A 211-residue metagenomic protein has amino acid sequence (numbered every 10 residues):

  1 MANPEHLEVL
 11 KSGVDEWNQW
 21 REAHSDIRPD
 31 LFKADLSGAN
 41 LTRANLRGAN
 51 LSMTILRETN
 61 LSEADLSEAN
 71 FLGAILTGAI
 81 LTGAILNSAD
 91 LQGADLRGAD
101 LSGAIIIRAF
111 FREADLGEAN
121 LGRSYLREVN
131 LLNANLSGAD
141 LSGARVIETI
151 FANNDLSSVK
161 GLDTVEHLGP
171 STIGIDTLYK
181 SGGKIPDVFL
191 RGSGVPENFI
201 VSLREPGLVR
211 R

Functional and structural regions predicted by a protein language model:
M1-S12: Eukaryotic acidic, serine/proline-rich intrinsically disordered low-complexity regions that function as flexible
L7-E8, E16, W20-G182, D187: Tandem repeat scaffolds
L178-R211: C-terminal interaction surface of TIR/SEFIR-family domains
